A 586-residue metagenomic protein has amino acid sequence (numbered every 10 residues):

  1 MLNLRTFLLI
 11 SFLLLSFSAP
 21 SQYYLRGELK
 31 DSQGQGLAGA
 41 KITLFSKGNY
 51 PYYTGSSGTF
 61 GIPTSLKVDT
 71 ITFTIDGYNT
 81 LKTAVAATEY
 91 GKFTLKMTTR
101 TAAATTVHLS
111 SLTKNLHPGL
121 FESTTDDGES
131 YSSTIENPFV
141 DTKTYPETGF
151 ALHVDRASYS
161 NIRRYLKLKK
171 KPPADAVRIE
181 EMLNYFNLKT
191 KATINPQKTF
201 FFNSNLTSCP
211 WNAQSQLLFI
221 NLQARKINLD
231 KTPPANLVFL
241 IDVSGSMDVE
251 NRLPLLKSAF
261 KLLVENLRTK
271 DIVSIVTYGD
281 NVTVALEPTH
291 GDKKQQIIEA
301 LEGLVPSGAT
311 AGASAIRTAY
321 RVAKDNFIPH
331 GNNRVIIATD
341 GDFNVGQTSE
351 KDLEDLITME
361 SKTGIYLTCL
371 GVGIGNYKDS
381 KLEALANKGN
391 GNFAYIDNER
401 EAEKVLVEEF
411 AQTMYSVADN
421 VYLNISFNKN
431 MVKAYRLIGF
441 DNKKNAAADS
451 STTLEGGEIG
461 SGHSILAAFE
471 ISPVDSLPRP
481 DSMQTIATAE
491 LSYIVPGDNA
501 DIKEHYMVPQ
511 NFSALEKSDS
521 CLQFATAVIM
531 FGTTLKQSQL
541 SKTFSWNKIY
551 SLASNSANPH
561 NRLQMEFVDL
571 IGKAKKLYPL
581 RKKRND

Functional and structural regions predicted by a protein language model:
Q22, F200-V421, S451, V474-D481 (+3 more regions): Exposed acidic/Ser/Thr-rich ligand/metal-binding surfaces
Q22-A38: Structural motif
G27, T54-I62, G91-F93: Glycine-centered loop-to-beta-strand initiation motif
Q35-L37, G61-D69, V85-A87, I465 (+1 more regions): Short Pro-Gly-centered beta-turn/loop motif in secreted/extracellular proteins
L44-K47, T72-T83, E89, T98-R100: A short, solvent-exposed loop/turn motif at the edges and junctions of modular extracellular/periplasmic domains
G48-T59, V85: Short, acidic Ser/Thr/Gly-rich low-complexity loop/linker segments typical of extracellular and cell-surface proteins
K67-G77, Y159-R164, A386: A short, solvent-exposed beta-strand micro-motif common in secreted/extracellular proteins
D141-T144, T148, R156-R163, A176 (+4 more regions): Long, acidic serine/threonine- and proline-rich intrinsically disordered regions
